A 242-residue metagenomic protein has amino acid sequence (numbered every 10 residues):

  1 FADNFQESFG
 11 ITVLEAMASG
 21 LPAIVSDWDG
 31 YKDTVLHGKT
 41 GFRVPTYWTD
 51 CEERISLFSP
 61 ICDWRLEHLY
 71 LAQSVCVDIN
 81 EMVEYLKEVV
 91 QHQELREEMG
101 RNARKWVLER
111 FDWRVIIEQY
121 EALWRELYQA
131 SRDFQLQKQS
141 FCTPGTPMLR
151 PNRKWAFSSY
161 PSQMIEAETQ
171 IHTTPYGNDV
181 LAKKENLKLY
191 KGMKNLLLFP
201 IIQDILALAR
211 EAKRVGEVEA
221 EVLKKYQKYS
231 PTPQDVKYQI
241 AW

Functional and structural regions predicted by a protein language model:
F1-D3, T12, V25: A short structural motif in glycosyltransferase catalytic domains
D3-G10, K32-D33, D50-R54, Q73: Nucleotide-sugar-dependent
E7-G10, M17, D27: Short glycine/acidic-rich beta->alpha loop that forms part of the nucleotide-sugar donor binding site in diverse
E15, D33-T34: Hydrophobic/aromatic ligand-binding patch that stacks against planar heteroaromatic rings of cofactors or nucleotides
P22-V25, V35, F42-R43: Short hydrophobic beta-strand element within catalytic cores of glycosyltransferases and related nucleotide-activated
K39-V75: A short acidic/histidine/glycine-rich donor-binding loop in glycosyltransferase catalytic cores
C62-L208, R214-A220, Y229-S230: C-terminal amphipathic helix plus adjacent low-complexity, charged tail appended to glycosyltransferase catalytic
Y229-W242: Short amphipathic alpha-helical interaction segments
